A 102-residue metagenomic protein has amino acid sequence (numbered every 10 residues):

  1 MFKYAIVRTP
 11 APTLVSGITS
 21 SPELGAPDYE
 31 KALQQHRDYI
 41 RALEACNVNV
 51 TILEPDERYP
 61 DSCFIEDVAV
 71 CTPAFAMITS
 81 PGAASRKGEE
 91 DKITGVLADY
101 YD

Functional and structural regions predicted by a protein language model:
M1-D102: The feature marks the mature, well-folded catalytic cores of soluble enzymes
